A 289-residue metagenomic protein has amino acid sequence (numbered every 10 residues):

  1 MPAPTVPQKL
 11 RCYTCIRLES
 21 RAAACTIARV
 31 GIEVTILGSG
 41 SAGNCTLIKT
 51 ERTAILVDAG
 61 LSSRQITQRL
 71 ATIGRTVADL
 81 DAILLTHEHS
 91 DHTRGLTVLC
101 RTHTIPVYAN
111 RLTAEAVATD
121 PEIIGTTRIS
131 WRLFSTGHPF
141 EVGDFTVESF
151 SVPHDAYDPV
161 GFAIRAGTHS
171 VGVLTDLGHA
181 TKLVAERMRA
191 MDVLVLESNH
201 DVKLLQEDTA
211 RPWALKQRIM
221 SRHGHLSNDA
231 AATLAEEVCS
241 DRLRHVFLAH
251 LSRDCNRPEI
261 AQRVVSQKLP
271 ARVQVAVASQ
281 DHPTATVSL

Functional and structural regions predicted by a protein language model:
C12-Y13, A22, T26: Short, positively charged and aromatic/hydrophobic N-terminal segments
C25-I73, P159-D176, V193: Conserved beta-strand hairpin/beta-sheet module of binuclear metal-dependent hydrolase folds, prominently
T35-T46, A82-L96, A118, G137 (+1 more regions): Structured catalytic core of nucleotide-sugar glycosyltransferases
V57-G60, D81-E88, A109-N110, G172-T175 (+3 more regions): Active-site neighborhood of phospho(di)ester-bond hydrolases with catalytic His/Asp-centered motifs
S63-A109: Active-site metal-binding motif and surrounding structural segment of the metallo-beta-lactamase
R94-H103, T119-P121, N256-R263: Metal-dependent catalytic neighborhoods of phosphoester/phosphodiester hydrolases
R111-G161, R165-T168: Metallo-beta-lactamase
K182-H282: Cap/insert and terminal regions of metallo-dependent hydrolase folds
